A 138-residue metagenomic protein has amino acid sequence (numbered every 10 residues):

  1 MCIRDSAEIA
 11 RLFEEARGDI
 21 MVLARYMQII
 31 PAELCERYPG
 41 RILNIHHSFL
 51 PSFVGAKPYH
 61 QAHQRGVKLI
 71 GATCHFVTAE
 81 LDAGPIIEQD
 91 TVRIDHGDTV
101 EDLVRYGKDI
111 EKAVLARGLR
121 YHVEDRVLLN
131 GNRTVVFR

Functional and structural regions predicted by a protein language model:
M1-I3: Short, small-residue-biased leader/transition segments that mark boundaries at the very start of proteins
D5-I9, I29-I30: Short acidic active-site motifs
E8-A16: Short, well-structured alpha-helical segments in soluble
A16-R138: Donor/substrate-binding cores of folate-linked one-carbon enzymes
